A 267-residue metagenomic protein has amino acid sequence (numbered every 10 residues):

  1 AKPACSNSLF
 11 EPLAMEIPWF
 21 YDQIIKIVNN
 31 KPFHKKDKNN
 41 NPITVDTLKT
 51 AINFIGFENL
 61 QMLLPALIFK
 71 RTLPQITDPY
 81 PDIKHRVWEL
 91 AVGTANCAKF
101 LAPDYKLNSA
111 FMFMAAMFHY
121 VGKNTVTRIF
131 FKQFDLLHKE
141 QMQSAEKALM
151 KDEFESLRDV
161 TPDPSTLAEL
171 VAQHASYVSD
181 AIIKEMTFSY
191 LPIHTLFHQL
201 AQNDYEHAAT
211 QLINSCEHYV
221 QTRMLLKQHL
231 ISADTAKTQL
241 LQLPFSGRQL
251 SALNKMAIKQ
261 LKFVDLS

Functional and structural regions predicted by a protein language model:
A1-M117, N124-K132, L136-H138, V160-S267: Conserved alpha-helical "signature site" that marks functionally important helical segments or helix/loop junctions
H138-T166: Flexible internal linker/loop segments at domain or repeat junctions
